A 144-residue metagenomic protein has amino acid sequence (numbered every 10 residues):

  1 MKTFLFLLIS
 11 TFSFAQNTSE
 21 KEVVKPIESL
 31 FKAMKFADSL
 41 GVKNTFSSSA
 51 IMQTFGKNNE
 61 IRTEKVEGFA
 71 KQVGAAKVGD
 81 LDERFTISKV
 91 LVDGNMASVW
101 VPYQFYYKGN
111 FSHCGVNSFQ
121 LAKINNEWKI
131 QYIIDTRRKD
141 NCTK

Functional and structural regions predicted by a protein language model:
M1-K21: Bacterial Sec-dependent N-terminal signal peptides
F14-L40, N44: Short, low-complexity N-terminal intrinsically disordered segments enriched in polar/charged residues
E28, K32, F46-N58: Short, solvent-exposed secondary-structure junction/capping segments
L30, V42-K43, A50, V99 (+1 more regions): Hydrophobic pocket/interface hotspot
F46-S48, G56, L91, Y103-F105 (+2 more regions): A mature extracytoplasmic/lumenal domain signature
E64-K108: Surface-exposed, charged secondary-structure patches
N110-S112: Solvent-exposed, non-transmembrane alpha-helical starts
C114-N141: Short beta-strand edge/turn micro-motifs at domain boundaries
